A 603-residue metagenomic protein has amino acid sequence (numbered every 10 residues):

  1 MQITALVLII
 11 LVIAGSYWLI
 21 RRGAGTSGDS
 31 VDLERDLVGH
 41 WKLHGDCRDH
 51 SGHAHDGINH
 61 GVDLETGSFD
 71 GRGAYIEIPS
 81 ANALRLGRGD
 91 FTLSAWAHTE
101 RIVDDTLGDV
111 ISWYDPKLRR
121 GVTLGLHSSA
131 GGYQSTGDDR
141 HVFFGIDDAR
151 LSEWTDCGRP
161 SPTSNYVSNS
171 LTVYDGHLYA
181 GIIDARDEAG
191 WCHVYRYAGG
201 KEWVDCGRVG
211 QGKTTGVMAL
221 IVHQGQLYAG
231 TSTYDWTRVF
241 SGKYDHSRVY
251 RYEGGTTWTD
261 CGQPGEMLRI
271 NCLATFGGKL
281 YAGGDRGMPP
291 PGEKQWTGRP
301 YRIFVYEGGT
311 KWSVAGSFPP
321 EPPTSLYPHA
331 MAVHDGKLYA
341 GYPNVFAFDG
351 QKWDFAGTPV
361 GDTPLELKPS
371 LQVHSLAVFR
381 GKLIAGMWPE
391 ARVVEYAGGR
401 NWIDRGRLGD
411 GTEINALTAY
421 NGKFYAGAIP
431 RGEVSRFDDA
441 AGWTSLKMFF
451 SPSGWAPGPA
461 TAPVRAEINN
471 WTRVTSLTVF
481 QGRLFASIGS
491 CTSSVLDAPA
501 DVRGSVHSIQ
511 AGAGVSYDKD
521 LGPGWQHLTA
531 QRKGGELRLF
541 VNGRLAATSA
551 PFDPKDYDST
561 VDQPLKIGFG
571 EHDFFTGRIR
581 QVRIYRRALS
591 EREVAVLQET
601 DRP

Functional and structural regions predicted by a protein language model:
I9-V12, L19-E77, N82, R101-G108 (+6 more regions): Extracytoplasmic low-complexity segments
G23-L37, R48-H50, D104, E202 (+6 more regions): Extended recognition patches within non-cytosolic domains
G39-K42, G71, L93-R101, L528-A530 (+3 more regions): Short hydrophobic/aromatic patches on beta-strands that form ligand-binding or substrate-lining surfaces
N82-R101, R120-H127, G524-Q526, I579-V582: A carbohydrate-recognition surface predominantly in extracellular/luminal proteins
R140, S549-R578: Flexible glycan-contacting loops in extracellular carbohydrate-active proteins
I146-S152, Q510-H527: Short, aromatic/His-centered strand-loop micro-motif at the edge of beta-sheets
R150-V167, V173, H177, A185-G216 (+15 more regions): Trp- and S/T/G-rich repeat-edge/linker motifs of beta-rich repeat architectures
G524-R538: Localized edge beta-strand/strand-to-loop motifs within extracellular or lumenal beta-rich domains
